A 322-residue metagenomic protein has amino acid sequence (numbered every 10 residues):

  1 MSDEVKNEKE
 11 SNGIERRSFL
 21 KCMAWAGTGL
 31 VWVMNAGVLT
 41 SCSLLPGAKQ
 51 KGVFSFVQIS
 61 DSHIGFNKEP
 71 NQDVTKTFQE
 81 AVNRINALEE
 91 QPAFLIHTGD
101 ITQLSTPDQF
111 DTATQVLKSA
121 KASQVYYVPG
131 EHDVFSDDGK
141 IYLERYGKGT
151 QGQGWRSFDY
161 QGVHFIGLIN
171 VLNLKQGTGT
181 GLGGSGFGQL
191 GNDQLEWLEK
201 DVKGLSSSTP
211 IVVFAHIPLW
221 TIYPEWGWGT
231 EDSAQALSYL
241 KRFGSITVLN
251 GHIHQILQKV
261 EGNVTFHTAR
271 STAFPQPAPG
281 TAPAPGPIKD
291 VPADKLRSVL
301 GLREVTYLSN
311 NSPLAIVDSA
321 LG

Functional and structural regions predicted by a protein language model:
M1-S18: N-terminal secretory signal peptides
I14, C42-T112, K200: N-terminal active-site segment of His-dependent metallophosphoesterases
E15-L39: N-terminal export leaders
A48, T106-P210, D232-T247, K259-V317: Extended active-site neighborhood of metal-dependent phosphoesterases/phosphodiesterases
I59-S60, L95-G99, Y126-E131, F214-A215 (+2 more regions): Active-site neighborhood of phospho(di)ester-bond hydrolases with catalytic His/Asp-centered motifs
S62-F66, V171-K175, P218-T221: A short, flexible beta-alpha/helix-coil linker loop
F66, S105, W220-Y223, G229 (+1 more regions): Short, solvent-exposed loop/turn segments at secondary-structure junctions
S206-T221: Short acidic, glycine-rich surface-loop motifs adjacent to enzyme active sites
